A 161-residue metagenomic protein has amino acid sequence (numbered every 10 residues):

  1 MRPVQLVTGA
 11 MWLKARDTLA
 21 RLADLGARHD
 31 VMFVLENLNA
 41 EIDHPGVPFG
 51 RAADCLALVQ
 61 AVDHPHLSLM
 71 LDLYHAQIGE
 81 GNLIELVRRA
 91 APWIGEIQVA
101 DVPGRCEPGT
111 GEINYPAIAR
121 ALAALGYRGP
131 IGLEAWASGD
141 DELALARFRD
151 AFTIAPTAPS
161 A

Functional and structural regions predicted by a protein language model:
M1-S68, I78: Active-site acidic/histidine proton-transfer and metal-coordination neighborhood in alpha/beta enzyme cores
F49-L71, H75-A161: Histidine-acidic metal/acid-base catalytic patches
